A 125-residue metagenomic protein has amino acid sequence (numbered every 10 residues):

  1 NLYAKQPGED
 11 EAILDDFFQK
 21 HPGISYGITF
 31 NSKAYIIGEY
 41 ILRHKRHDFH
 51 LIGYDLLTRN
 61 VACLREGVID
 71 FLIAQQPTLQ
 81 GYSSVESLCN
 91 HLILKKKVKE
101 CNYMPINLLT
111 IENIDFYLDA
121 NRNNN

Functional and structural regions predicted by a protein language model:
L2-A4, L72-I73: Short acidic-hydrophobic, aromatic-tinged amphipathic segments that line or gate anion-handling sites
Y3-R59: Hydrophobic alpha-helical
F17, K45, I69-F71, N90-H91: Short, hinge-like loop/turn segments at secondary-structure boundaries
D48, V68-I69, P105: A generic structural signal for alpha->beta connector loops
L57-I69: Flexible loop/hinge segments that line or gate small-molecule binding clefts
E66-T78: Short beta-strand elements at the ligand-binding edges of bilobed clamshell
Q76-N125: Hinge/cleft segment of the Venus flytrap/periplasmic-binding protein
